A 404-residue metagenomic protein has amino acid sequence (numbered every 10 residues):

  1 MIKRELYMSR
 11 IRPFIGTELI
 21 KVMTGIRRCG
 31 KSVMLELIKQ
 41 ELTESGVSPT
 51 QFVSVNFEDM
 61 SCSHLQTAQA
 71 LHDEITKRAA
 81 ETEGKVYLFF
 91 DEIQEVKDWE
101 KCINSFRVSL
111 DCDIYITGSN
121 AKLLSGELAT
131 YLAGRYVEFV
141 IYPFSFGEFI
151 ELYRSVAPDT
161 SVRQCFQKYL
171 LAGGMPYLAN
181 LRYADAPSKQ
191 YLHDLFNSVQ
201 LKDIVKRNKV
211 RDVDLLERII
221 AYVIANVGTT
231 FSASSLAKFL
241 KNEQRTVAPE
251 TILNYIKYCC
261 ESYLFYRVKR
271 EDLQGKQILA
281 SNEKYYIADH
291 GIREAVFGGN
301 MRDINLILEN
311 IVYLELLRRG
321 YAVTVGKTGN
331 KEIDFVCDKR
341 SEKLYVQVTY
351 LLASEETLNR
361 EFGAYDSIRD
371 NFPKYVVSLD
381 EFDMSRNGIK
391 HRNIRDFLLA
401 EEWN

Functional and structural regions predicted by a protein language model:
I2-G16: Pre-Walker A adenine-sensing motif
M23: Hydrophobic anchor at the beta1->P-loop junction of P-loop NTPases
K31: Conserved lysine of the Walker
M34, I38: Hydrophobic positions on the alpha1 helix immediately C-terminal to the Walker A/P-loop
S54-G84: Short glycine-rich substrate-engagement loop in P-loop NTPases that contacts/grips substrate
A121, G126-T230, Y263: Interdomain motor-coupling "hinge/lid" segment immediately C-terminal to the ATP-binding subdomain of NTP-driven enzymes
Y183-K343: Accessory nucleic acid-recognition modules appended to NTPase machines
G326, Y350-R395: Catalytic cores of nucleic-acid endonucleases
